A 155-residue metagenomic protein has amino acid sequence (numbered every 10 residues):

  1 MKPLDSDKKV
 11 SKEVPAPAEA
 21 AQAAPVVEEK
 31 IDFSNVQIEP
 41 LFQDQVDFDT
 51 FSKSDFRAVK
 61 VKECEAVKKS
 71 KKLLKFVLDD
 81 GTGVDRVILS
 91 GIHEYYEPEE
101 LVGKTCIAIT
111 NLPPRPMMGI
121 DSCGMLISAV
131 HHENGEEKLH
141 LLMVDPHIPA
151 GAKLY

Functional and structural regions predicted by a protein language model:
M1-Y155: Phosphate-backbone binding interfaces of nucleic-acid-interacting proteins
